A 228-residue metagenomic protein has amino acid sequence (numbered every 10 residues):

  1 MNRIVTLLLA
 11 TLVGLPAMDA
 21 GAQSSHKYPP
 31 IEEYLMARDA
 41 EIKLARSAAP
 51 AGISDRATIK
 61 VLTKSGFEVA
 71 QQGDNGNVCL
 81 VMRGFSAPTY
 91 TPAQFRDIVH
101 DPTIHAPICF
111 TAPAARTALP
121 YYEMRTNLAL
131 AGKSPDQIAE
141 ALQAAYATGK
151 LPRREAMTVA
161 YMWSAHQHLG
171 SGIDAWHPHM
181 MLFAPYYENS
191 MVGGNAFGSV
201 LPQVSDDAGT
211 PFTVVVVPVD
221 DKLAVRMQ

Functional and structural regions predicted by a protein language model:
M1-L8: Bacterial N-terminal signal peptides that target proteins for export
G14-D19: N-terminal signal peptide c-region/cleavage motif recognized by signal peptidases
S24-Q228: Primary mode marks residue(s) on the alpha4-beta5-alpha5 output face of response regulator receiver
